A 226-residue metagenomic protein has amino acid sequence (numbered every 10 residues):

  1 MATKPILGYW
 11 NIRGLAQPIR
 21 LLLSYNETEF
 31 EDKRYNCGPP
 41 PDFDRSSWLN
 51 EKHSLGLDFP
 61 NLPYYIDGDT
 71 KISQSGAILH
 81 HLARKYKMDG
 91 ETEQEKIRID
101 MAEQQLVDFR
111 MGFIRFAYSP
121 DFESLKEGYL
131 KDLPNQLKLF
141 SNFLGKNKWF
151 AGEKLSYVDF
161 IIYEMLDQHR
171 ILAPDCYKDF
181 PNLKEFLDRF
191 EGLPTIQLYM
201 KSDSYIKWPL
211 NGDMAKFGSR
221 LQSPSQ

Functional and structural regions predicted by a protein language model:
M1-L137, S141, F217-Q226: GST-like domain detector, emphasizing the conserved glutathione-binding G-site in the N-terminal thioredoxin-like
Y25, M101, Q105-D108, L139 (+3 more regions): Alpha-helical scaffold segments in carbohydrate-active enzymes
A77, N182, T195: Residue-level recognition of oxygen-bearing side chains
M88, N142-E153, P194-M200: Surface-exposed helix-capping loop/turn segments at secondary-structure junctions
G90-T92, A173-D179: Structural helix-adjacent loops and short alpha-helical linkers that scaffold large soluble proteins
I99, F150-C176, K184-R189, M200 (+1 more regions): GST superfamily/GST-like fold recognition
L187-Q226: Long hydrophobic alpha-helical segments typical of transmembrane helices together with their membrane-interfacial
